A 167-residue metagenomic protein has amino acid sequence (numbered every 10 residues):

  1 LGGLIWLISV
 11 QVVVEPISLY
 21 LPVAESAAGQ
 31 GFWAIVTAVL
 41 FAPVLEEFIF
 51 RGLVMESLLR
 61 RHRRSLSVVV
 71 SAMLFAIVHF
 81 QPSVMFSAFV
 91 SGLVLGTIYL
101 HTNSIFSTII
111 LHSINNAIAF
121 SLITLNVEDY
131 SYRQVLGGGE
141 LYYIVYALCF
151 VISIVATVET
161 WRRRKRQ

Functional and structural regions predicted by a protein language model:
L1, F32-V36, S65-V70, M85-F86 (+2 more regions): Hydrophobic alpha-helical transmembrane segments
L1-V44, F48-I49, M55-E56, R60 (+1 more regions): Juxtamembrane helix-loop-helix connectors linking adjacent transmembrane helices in multi-pass membrane enzymes
G2-Q11, Y143-R164: Hydrophobic core of alpha-helical transmembrane segments in multi-pass integral membrane proteins
T37-A42, I105, A147-A156: Hydrophobic cores of alpha-helical transmembrane segments in multi-pass inner/ER membrane proteins, independent
V44-I49, L53-V54, I77, Q81 (+1 more regions): Active-site His/Glu-centered metal-binding helix of metallohydrolases
L45-V70, T97-S104: Membrane-interface helix/loop boundary segments of multi-pass membrane proteins
A72-I77, L93-T97, A117, I154: Alpha-helical transmembrane segments of multipass membrane proteins
V84-G139: Functionally important transmembrane alpha-helices
